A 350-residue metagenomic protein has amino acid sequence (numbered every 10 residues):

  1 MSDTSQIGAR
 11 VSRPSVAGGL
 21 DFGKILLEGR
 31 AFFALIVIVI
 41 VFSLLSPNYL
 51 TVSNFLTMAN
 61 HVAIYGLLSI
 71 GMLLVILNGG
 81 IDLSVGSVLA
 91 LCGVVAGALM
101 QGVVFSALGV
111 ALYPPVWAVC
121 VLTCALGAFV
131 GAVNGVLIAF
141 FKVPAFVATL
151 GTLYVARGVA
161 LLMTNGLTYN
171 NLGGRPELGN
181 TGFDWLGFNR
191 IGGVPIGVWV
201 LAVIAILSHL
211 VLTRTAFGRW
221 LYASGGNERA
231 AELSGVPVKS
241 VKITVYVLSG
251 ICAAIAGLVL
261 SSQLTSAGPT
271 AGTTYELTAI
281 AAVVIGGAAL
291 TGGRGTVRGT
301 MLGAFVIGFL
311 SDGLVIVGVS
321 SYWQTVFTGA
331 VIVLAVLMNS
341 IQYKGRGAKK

Functional and structural regions predicted by a protein language model:
M1-I40, L233-S240, L310-K350: Cytosolic-side transmembrane-helix boundaries in multi-pass membrane proteins
S2-S69, V104-A118, R190, K349-K350: Membrane-interfacial amphipathic/re-entrant helices at transmembrane-helix boundaries
I40-L108, F129, V136-V143, G287-R298 (+1 more regions): Single transmembrane alpha-helix segments in multi-pass membrane proteins
H61, A145, G193-L201, K242 (+2 more regions): Loop-to-transmembrane alpha-helix initiation sites
V104-L153, L302: Alpha-helical transmembrane segments within multi-pass membrane transporters and channels
P115-T123, F129-N134, I138, G192-G268: Helix-loop-helix "hairpin" substructures at the membrane interface of multi-pass membrane proteins
F146-R214, V241-T244, Q263-G272, G347-K350: Transmembrane helix-bundle core of multi-pass membrane transporters and related energy-transducing complexes
V247, A253, Q263-G329: Transmembrane alpha-helical segments in multi-pass inner-membrane proteins
